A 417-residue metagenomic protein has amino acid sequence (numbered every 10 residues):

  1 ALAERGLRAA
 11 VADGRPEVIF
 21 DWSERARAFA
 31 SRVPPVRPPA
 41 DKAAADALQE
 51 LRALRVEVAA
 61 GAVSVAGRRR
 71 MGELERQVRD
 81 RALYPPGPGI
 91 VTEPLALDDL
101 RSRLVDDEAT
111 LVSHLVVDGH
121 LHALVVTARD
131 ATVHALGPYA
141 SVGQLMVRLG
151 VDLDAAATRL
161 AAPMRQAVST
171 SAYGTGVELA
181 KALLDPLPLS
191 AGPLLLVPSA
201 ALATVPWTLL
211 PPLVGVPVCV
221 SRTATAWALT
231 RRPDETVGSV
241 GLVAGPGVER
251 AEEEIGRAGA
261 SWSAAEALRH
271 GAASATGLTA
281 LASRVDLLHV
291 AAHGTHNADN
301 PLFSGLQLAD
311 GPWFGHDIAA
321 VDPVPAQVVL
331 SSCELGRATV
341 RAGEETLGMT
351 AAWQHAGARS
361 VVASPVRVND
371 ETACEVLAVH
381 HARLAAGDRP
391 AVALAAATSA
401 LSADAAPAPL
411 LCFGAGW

Functional and structural regions predicted by a protein language model:
A1-P212, T236-G241: Amphipathic alpha-helical protein-protein interaction segments
L95-A96, G247-V321, V368-N369: Functional beta-strand-loop-alpha-helix junction segments that form "active/interaction loops" within catalytic
V117, A200-L202, A292-H296, C333-L335: Short glycine-rich anion-binding loops that position phosphate/pyrophosphate groups of nucleotides and phosphorylated
T132-H134, S141, L145-V151, V168-S171 (+1 more regions): Catalytic-core domains of enzymes
L195-V197, L242, L287-A291, Q307 (+2 more regions): Structural motif
V205, L281, H296, L302-V324 (+1 more regions): Caspase-like cysteine protease fold
P211-W227, A272, T295-R359, V376 (+1 more regions): Cysteine protease catalytic core and zymogen-processing segment of caspase-like enzymes
R359-E371: Short acidic/histidine-rich active-site segments
